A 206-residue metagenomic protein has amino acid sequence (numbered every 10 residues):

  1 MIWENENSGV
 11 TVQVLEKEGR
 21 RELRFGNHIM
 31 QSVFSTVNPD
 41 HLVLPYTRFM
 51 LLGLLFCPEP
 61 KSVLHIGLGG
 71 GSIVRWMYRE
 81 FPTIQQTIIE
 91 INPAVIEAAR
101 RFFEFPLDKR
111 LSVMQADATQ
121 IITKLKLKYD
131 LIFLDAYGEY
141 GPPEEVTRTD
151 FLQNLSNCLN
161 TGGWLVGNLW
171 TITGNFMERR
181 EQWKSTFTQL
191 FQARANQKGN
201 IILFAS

Functional and structural regions predicted by a protein language model:
M1-P60, R79: Rossmann-like AdoMet
W3, H41-T161, K198: The AdoMet/dcAdoMet-binding core of the Class I SAM-like
E6-E18, L64, R75, E80 (+3 more regions): Amphipathic, soluble alpha/beta structural segments
Q13, E22-N27, Y46-F49, A94-V95 (+2 more regions): A broad, low-specificity signal for short, low-complexity segments enriched in glycine/proline and polar/charged
G19, H28, A118, A195-Q197: Residues that form or immediately flank small-molecule/cofactor binding pockets and catalytic motifs
H28-S32, Y137-Y140, L165: A short, flexible beta-alpha/helix-coil linker loop
E145, T149-S206: C-terminal substrate-binding/active-site "lid" region of AdoMet-derived donor-dependent transferases
